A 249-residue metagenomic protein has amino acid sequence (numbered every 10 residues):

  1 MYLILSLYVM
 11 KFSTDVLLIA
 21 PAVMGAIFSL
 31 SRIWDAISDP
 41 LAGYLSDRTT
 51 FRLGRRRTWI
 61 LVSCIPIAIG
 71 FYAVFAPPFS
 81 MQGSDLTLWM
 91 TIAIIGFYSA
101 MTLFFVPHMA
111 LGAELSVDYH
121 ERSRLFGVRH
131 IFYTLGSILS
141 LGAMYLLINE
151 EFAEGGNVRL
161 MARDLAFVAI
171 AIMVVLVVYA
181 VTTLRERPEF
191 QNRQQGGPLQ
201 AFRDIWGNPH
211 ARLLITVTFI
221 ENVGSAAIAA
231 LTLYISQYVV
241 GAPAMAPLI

Functional and structural regions predicted by a protein language model:
M1-I249: Membrane-embedded alpha-helical bundles of multi-pass transporters/translocases, especially carrier/permease families
